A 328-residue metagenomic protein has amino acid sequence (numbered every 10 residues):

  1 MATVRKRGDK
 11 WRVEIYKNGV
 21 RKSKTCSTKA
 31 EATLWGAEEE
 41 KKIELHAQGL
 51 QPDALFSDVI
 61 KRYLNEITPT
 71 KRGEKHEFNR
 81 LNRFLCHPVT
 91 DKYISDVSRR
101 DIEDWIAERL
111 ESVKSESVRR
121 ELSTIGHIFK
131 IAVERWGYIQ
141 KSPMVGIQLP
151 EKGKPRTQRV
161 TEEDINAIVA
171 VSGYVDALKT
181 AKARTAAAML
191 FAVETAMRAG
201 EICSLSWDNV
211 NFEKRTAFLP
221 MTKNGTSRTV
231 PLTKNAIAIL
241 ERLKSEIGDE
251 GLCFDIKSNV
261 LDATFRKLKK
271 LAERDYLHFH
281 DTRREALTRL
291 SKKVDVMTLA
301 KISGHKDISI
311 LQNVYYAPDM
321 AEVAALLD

Functional and structural regions predicted by a protein language model:
M1-S27: Short, Arg/Lys-rich segments that mark the N-terminal edge of DNA/RNA- and chromatin-recognition modules
T3, K24-K29, L64-W136, K154-Q158 (+3 more regions): N-terminal core-binding DNA-recognition domain of tyrosine site-specific recombinases/integrases
P52-S57, S95, Q140, K179 (+4 more regions): Major-groove DNA-contacting interfaces characterized by cationic-aromatic clusters
S95, Y138-K141, K152-V171, N224-K234 (+1 more regions): DNA breakage-rejoining catalytic core of tyrosine-based enzymes
S115, R119, I139-K141, V145-A199 (+1 more regions): Basic, Lys/Arg- and aromatic-enriched nucleic-acid-binding interface segment
G146-Q148, Q158, T195, G200 (+1 more regions): Conserved tyrosine-mediated DNA breakage-rejoining catalytic core shared by Y-recombinases
R159, M221-G225, I237, N259 (+2 more regions): Catalytic-site neighborhood detector that most strongly recognizes the C-terminal catalytic loop/helix of tyrosine
S172-K182, T195, V230, K244-D255 (+1 more regions): Short, basic (Lys/Arg/His-rich) helix/loop patches that form interaction surfaces in the mid-to-C-terminal regions
